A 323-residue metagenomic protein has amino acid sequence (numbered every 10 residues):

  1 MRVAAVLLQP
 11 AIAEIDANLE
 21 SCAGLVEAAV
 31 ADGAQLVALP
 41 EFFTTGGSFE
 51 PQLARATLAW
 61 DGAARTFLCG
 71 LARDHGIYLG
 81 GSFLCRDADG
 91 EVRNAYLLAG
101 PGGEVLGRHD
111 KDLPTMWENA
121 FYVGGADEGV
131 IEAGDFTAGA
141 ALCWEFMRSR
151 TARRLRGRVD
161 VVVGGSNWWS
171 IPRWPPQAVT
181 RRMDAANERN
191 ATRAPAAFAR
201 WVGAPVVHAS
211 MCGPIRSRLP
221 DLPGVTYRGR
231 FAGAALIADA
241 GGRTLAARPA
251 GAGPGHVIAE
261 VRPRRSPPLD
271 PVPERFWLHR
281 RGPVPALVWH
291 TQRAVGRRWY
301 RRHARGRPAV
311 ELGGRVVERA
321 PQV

Functional and structural regions predicted by a protein language model:
M1-A5: Extreme N-terminal starter segment of soluble prokaryotic enzymes
L7-A13: Short polar catalytic/cofactor-binding loops
L8, F42, S82-L84, L142 (+2 more regions): Active-site-proximal beta-strand/loop segments in catalytic clefts of secreted hydrolases
I15, E20-P101, W169-A204: Cys-nucleophile CN-hydrolase/nitrilase-fold catalytic domain and related Cys-dependent amidase chemistry that acts on
W60, R86-R193, G251, P268 (+1 more regions): Active-site catalytic loop in hydrolytic enzyme cores
W60-G80, M147-G255: CN hydrolase (nitrilase-like) catalytic-core segments centered on the catalytic cysteine and neighboring Lys/Glu
V130, P205, S210-V323: C-terminal beta-strand edge segments of enzyme domains
